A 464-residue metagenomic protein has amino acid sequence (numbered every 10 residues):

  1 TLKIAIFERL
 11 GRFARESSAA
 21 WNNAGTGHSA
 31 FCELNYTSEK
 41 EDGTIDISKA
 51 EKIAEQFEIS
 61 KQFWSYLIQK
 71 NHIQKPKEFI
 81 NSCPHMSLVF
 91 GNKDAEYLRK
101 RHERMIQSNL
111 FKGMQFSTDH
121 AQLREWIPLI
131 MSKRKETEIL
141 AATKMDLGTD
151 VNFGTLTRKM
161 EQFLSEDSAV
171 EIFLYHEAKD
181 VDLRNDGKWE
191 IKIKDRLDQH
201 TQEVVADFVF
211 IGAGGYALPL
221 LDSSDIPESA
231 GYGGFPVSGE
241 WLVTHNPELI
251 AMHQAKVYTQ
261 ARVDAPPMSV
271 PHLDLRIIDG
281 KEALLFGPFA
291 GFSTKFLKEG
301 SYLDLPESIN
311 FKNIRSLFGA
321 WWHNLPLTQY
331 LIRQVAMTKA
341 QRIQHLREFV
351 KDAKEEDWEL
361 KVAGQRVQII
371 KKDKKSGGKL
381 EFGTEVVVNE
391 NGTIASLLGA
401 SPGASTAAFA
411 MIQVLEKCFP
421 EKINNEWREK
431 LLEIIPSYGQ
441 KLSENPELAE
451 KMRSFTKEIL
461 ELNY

Functional and structural regions predicted by a protein language model:
L2-A20: Glycine-rich FAD pyrophosphate-binding loop
G25-E125, A283, K295, S301-D304: Dinucleotide-binding Rossmann-like beta1-alpha1 core, especially the glycine-rich loop that anchors the ADP
S29-F31, D225-A255: Central beta-strand plus flanking loop segment that forms part of the substrate or channel wall within the catalytic
S48-K61, V89-E96, T143-S165, F173-Y175 (+3 more regions): Short beta-strand to alpha-helix junction loop
Q74-C83, L88-Q162, E166-D167, E171-F173 (+3 more regions): Flavin (FAD/FMN) cofactor-binding and adjacent substrate-gating region of FAD-dependent oxidoreductase domains
E138-L147, T155, F292-E426: C-terminal catalytic lobe of FAD-dependent flavoproteins
L197-F208: Core beta-strand elements of the Rossmann-like FAD/NAD(P) dinucleotide-binding domain in flavoenzyme oxidoreductases
I211-P227: Flavin (primarily FAD) binding-site architecture
